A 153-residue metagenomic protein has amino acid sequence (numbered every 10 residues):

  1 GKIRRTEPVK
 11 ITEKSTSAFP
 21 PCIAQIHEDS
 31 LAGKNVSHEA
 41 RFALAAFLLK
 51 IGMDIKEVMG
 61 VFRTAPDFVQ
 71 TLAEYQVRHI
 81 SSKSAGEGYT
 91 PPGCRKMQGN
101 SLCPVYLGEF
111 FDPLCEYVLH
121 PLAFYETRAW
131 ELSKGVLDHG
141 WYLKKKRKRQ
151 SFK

Functional and structural regions predicted by a protein language model:
G1-F42, A46, K50-K153: Basic, alpha-helical nucleic-acid-binding regions used in initiation and control of genome expression
